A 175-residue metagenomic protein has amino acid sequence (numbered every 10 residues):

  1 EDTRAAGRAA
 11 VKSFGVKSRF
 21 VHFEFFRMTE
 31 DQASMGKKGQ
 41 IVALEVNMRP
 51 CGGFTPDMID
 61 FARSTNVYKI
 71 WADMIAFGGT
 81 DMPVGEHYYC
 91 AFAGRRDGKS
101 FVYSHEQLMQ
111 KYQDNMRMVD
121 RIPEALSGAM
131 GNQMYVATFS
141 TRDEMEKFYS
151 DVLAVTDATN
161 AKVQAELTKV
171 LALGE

Functional and structural regions predicted by a protein language model:
E1, R27, Q40-A43, F54: Polyanion-binding and phosphate-handling cores
D2-F23, N47-G98: Active-site "cap" helix and flanking loop/linker of ATP-utilizing ligase/carboxylase catalytic domains
K17-E30, T168: A short glycine-rich, hydrophobically flanked beta-strand micro-motif that places a catalytic Asp/Glu for divalent metal
K17-R19, K38-Q40, A129: Residue-level preference for beta-strand/loop junctions
E30-Q32, S140-T141: Short loop segments at secondary-structure junctions
A33-P50: A short beta-strand motif that forms the metal-chelation/ATP-contact edge of phosphoryl-transfer active sites
A72-E175: Peripheral (often C-terminal) accessory segments that flank ATP-dependent C-N-forming ligase machineries
